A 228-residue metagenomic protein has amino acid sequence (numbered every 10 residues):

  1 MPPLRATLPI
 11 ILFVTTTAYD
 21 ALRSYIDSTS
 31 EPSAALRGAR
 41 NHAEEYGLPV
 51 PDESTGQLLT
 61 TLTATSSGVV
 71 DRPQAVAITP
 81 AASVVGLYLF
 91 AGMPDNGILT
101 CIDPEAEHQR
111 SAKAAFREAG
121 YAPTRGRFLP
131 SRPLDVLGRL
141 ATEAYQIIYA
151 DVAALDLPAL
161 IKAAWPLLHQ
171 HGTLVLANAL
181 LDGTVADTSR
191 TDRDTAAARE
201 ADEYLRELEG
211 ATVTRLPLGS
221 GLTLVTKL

Functional and structural regions predicted by a protein language model:
M1-I147, A154-T173, A179-L228: A short alpha-helical cap/connector motif
